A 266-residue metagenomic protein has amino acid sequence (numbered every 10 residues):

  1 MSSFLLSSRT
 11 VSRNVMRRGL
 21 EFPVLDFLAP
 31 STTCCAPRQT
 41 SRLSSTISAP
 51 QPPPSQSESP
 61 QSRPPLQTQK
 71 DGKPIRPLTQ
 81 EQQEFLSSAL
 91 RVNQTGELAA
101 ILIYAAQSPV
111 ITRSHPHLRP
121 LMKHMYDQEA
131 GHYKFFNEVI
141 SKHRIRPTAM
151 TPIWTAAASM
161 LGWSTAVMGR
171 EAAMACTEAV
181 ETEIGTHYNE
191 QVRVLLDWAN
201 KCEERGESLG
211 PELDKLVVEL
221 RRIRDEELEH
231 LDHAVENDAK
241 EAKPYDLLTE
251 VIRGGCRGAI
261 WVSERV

Functional and structural regions predicted by a protein language model:
S2-V266: Non-heme di-metal
